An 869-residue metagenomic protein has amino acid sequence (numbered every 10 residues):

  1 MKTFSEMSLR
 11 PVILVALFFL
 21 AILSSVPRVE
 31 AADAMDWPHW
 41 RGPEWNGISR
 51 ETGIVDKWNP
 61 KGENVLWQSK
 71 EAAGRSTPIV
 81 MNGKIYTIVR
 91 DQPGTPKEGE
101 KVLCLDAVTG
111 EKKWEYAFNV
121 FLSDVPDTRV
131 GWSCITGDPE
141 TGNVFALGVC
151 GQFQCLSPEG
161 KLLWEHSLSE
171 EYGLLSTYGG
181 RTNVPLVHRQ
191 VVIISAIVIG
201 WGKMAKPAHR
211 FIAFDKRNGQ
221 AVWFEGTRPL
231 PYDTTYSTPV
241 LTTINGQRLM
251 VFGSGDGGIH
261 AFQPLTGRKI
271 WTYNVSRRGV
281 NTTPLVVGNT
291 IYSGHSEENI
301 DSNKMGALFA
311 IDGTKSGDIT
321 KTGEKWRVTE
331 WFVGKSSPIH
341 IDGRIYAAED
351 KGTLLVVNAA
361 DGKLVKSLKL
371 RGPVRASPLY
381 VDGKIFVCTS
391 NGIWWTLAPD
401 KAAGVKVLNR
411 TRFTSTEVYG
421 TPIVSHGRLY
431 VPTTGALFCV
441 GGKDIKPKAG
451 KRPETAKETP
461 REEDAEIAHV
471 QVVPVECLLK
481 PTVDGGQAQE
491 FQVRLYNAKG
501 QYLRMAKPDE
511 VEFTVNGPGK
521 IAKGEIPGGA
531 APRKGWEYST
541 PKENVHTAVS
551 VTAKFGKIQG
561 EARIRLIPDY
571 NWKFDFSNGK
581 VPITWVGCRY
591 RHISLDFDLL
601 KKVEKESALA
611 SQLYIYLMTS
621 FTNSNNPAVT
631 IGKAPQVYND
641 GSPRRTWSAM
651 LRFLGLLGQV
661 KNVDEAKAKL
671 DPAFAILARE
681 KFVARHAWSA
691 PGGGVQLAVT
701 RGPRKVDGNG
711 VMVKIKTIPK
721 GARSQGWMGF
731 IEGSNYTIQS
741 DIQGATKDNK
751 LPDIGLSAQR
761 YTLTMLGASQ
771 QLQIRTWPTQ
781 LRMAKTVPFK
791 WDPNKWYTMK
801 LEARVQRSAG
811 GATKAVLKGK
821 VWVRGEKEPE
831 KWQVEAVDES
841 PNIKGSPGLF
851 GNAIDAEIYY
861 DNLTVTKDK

Functional and structural regions predicted by a protein language model:
A31-E476, G485-Q492, A498, I567: Noncatalytic, solvent-exposed loop/strand surfaces of beta-propeller-type extracellular/periplasmic domains
D36-H39, I567-G641, M650, A668 (+1 more regions): Extracellular carbohydrate-recognition regions
G486-Q489, Y496-P527: Short flexible loop/turn segments that cap and initiate beta-strands
G519-H546: Extracellular/luminal low-complexity segments enriched in Ser/Thr/Pro
F576, S740, W796-G810, L817-G819: Short tryptophan-centered beta-strand motifs in secreted/extracellular beta-sheet-rich domains of glycan-recognition
D598-K602, E606-T619, T630, D707-G710 (+1 more regions): Secretory/extracellular carbohydrate-interaction modules and structurally similar beta-sandwich "look-alikes"
P778-T798: Short, aromatic/His-centered strand-loop micro-motif at the edge of beta-sheets
E828-I858: Flexible glycan-contacting loops in extracellular carbohydrate-active proteins
